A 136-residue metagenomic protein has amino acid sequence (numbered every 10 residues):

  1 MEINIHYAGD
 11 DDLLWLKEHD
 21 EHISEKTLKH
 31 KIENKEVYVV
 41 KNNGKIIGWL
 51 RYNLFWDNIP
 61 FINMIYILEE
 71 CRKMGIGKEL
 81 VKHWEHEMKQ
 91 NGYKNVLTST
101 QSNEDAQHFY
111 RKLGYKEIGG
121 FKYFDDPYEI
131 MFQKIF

Functional and structural regions predicted by a protein language model:
E2-N63, L68, Y123: Acetyl-CoA-dependent GNAT
K41-N43, Q133-F136: Active-site beta-strand termini and strand-to-loop segments that position acidic
I65-R72, Q101: A short, internal acetyl-CoA/4′-phosphopantetheine-binding micro-motif in the GNAT/acyltransferase core
K73-H86, R111-K112: Conserved acetyl-CoA-binding loop-helix of GNAT-fold acetyltransferases
M88-Q101: Conserved GNAT acetyl-CoA-binding A-motif
L97-S99, K116-M131: Conserved catalytic-core motifs of GNAT/GCN5-like acyltransferases
A106: Helix-turn-helix
